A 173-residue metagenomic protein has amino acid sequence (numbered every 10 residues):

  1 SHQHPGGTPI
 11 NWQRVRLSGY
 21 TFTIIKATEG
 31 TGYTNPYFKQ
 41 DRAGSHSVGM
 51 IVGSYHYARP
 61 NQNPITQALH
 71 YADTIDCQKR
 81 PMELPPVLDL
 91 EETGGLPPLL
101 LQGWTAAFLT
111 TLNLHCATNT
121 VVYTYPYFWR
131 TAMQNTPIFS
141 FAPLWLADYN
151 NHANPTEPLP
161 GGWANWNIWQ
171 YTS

Functional and structural regions predicted by a protein language model:
S1-H56: N-terminal carbohydrate-binding/catalytic regions of secreted carbohydrate-active enzymes
W12, L17, L69-S173: Surface-exposed substrate-engagement region within the catalytic domains of secreted or surface-exposed extracellular
A27-G32, Y55-N61, E91-L100: Second-shell loop/turn segments in exported
Y33, N63, R130-T131: Short secondary-structure boundary/hinge segments and terminal tails
P36-Y37, P60-A72: Glycine-rich anion/phosphate-binding loops
H46, N63-I65, P137: Amphipathic alpha-helical interaction segments
